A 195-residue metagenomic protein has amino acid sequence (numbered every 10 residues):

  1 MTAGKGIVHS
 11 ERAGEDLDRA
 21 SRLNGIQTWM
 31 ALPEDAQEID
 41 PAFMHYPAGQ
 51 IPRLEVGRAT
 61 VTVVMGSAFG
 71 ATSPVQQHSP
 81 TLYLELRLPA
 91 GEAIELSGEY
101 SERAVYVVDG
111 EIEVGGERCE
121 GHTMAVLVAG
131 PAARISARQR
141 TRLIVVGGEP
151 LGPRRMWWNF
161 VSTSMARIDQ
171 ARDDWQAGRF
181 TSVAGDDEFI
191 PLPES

Functional and structural regions predicted by a protein language model:
M1-S195: Jelly-roll (double-stranded beta-helix
